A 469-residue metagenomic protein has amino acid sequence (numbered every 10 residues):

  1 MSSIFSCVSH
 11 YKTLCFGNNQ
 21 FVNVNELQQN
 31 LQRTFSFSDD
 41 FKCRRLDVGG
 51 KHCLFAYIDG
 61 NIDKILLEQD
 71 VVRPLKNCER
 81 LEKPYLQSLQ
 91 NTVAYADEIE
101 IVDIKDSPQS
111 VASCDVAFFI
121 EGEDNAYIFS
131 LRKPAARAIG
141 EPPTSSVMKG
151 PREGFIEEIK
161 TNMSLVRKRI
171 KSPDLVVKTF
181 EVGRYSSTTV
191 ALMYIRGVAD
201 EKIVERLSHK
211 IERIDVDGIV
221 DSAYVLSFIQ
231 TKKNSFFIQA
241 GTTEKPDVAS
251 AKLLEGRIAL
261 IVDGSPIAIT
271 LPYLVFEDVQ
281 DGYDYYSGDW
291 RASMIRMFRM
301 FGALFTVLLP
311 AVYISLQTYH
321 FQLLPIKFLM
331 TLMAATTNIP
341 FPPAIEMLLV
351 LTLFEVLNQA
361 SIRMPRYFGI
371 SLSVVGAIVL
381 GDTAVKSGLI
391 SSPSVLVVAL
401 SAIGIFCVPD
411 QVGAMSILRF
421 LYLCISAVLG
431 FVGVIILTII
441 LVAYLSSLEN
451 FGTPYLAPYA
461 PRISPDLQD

Functional and structural regions predicted by a protein language model:
M1-L308, V312, L323-I326, L445-D469: Membrane-embedded alpha-helical signal segments
K171, T337, L389, G430-F431: Amphipathic alpha-helical protein-protein interaction surfaces
Y185, A268, L372, A399 (+1 more regions): Positions that flank functional sites
L260, Y273-A414, L418-L421: Transmembrane alpha-helical segments that form the functional core of multipass membrane systems
S391-D469: Hydrophobic alpha-helical transmembrane segments of membrane transport and translocation systems, primarily multi-pass
